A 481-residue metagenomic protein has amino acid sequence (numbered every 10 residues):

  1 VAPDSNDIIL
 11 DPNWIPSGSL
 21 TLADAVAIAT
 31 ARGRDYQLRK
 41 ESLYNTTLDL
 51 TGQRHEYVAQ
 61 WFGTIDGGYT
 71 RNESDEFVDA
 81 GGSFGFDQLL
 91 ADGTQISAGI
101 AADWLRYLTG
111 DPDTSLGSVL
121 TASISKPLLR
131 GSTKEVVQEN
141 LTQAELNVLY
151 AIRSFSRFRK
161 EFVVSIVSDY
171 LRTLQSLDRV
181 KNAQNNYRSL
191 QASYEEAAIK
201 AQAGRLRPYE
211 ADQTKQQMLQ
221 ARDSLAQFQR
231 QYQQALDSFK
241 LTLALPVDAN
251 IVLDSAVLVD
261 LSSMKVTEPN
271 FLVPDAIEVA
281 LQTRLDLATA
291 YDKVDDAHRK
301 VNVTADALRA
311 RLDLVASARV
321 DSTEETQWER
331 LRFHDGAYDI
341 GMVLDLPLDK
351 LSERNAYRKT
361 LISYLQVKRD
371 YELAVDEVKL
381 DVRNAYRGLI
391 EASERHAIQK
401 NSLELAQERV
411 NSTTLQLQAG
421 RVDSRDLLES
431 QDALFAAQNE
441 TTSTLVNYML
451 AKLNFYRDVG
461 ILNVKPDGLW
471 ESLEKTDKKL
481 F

Functional and structural regions predicted by a protein language model:
V1, Q227, D237-T267, V273 (+3 more regions): Acidic, low-complexity, intrinsically disordered peripheral segments
V1-W14, G18, A23, A27 (+9 more regions): Extracytoplasmic/secretory-pathway proteins
D7-G18, T64-K126, V257-N270, N302 (+4 more regions): Small/polar, glycine/serine/threonine/aspartate-rich low-complexity segments that form flexible
V26, A197-A198, A276-I277, T413-T414: Generic hydrophobic alpha-helical segments
V26-T30, D87, L129, L206 (+4 more regions): Amphipathic alpha-helical coiled-coil scaffold segments and their short linker/junction regions
I28-L38, Y44-A59, E73-S74, S83-T114 (+9 more regions): A glycine-/polar-enriched beta->alpha junction
R39, L43-L50, F158-N185, A192 (+6 more regions): Amphipathic alpha-helical coiled-coil segments
G68, V78, L116-L129, T133-D223 (+3 more regions): Hydrophobic, small-residue-rich alpha-helical packing segments that form membrane-like cores
